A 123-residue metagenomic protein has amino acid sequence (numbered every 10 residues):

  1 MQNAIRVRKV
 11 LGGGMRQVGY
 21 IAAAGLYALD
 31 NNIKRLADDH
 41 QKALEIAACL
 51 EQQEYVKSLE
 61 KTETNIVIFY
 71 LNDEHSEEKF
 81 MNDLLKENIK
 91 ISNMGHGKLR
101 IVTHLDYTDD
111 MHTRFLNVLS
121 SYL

Functional and structural regions predicted by a protein language model:
M1-I66, Y70-D73: Active-site C-terminal subdomain of aminotransferase-like
A4, F80, M111-F115: Hydrophobic side chains in well-ordered alpha-helices
G12, L85-S92, L119-L123: A common structural junction motif
H40, A47, M81, L116-L119: A generic alpha-helix structural signal
C49-Y55, D83-K90: Short amphipathic beta-strand starts and helix->beta connectors
K61, N88-T103: Conserved PLP cofactor-binding pocket of PLP-dependent enzymes
N65-L85, S92: A C-terminal functional module that forms or caps the active site or interfaces directly with catalytic machinery
E74-H75, G97-L123: PLP-dependent enzyme catalytic core of the Aspartate aminotransferase-like
